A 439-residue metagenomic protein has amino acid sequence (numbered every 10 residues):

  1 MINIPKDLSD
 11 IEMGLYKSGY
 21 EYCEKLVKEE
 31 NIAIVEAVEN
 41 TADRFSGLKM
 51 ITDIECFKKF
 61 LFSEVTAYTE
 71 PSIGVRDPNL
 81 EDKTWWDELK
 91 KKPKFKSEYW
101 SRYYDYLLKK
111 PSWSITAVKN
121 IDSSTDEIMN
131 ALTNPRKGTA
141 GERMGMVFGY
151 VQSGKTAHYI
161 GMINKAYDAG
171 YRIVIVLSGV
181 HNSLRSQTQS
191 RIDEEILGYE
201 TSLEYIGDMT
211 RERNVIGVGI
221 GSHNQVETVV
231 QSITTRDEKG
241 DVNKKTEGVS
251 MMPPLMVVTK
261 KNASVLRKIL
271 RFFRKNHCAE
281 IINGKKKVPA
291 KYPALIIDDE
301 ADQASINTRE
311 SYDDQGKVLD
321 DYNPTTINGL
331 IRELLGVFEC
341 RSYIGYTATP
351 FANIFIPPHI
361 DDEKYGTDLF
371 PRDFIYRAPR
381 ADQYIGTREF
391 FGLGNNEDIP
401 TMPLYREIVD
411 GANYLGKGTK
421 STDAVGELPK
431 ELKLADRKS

Functional and structural regions predicted by a protein language model:
K17, E21-G138, Q189-K291, L295 (+2 more regions): Low-complexity, highly charged intrinsically disordered N-terminal segments that act as targeting/localization
V147: Hydrophobic anchor at the beta1->P-loop junction of P-loop NTPases
Y150-V151, G179: P-loop (Walker A) phosphate-binding loop of NTP-binding proteins
V151, E300-D302: Conserved Walker B
G154: Conserved glycine(s) of the Walker
H158, M162: Hydrophobic positions on the alpha1 helix immediately C-terminal to the Walker A/P-loop
A166-L184: Conserved SF1/SF2 helicase motif Ia
Y205-R213, Y292-D298, N307-K438: Conserved P-loop NTPase catalytic core
